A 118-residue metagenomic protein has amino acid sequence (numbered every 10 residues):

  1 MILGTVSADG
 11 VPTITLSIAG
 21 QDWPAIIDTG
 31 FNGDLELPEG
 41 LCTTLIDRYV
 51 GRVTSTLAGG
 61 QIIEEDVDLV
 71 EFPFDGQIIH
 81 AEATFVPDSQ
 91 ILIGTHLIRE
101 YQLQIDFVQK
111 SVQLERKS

Functional and structural regions predicted by a protein language model:
M1-S118: Pepsin/retropepsin-fold aspartyl endopeptidases
